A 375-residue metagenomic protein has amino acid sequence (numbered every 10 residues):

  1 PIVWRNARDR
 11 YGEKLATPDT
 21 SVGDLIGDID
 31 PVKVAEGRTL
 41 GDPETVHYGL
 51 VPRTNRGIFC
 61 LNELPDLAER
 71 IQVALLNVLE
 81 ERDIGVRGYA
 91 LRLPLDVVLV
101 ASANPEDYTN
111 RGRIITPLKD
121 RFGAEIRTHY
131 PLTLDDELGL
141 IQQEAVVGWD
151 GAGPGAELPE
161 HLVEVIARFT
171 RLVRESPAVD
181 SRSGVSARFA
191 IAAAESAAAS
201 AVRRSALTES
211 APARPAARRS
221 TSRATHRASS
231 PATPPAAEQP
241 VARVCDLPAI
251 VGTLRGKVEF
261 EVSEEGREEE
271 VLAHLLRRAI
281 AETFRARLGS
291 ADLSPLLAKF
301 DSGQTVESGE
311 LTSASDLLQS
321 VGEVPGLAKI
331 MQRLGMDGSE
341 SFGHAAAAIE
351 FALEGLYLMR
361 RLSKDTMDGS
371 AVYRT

Functional and structural regions predicted by a protein language model:
P1-L50, N55-G153, S196-T208, R227 (+1 more regions): Canonical AAA+ ATPase core
T20, H161, A192: Conserved active-site and cofactor/substrate-binding residues in soluble primary-metabolism enzymes
D28, V165, F169, V244-I250: Short acidic/histidine-centered micro-motifs embedded in hydrophobic/aromatic stretches that mark compact functional
E63, L67, L158-H161, F189: Short, contiguous, pocket-lining structural segments that sit at or immediately flank catalytic/ligand-binding sites
T109-R113, K119-S183, S205-A213, A236-Q239 (+2 more regions): Conserved C-terminal "switch" segment of AAA+ ATPases
E164-R168, R188-A206: C-terminal helical "lid" of AAA+/P-loop NTPase domains
S183-R188, G343-A346: Structural motif
V202-T375: C-terminal engagement/docking regions of AAA+ P-loop ATPases
